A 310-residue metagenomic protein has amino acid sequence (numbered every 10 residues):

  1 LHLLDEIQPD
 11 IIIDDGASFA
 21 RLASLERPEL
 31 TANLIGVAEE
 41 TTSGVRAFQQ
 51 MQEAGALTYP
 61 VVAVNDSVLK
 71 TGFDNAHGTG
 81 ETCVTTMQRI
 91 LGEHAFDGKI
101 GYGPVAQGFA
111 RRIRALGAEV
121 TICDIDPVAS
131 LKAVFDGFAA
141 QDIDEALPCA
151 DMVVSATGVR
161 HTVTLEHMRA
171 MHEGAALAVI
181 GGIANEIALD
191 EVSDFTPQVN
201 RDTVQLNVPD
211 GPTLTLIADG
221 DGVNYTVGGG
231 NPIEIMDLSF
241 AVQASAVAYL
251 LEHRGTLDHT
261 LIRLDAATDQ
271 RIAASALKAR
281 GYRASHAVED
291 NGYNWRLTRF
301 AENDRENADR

Functional and structural regions predicted by a protein language model:
L1-F96: Glycine/serine-rich phosphate-binding loop and adjoining beta1-alpha1 elements at the start of nucleotide-handling
L4-E6, A146-A150, M168-H172: A short, aliphatic-rich alpha-helical micro-motif
I11-G16, R27-S43, V159, M168-V208 (+1 more regions): ADP-ribose/adenylate-binding Rossmann-like module
Y59-H94, L189-G292: Adenosine-phosphate binding glycine-rich loop
V62-V64, R114-D136: NAD(P)-binding Rossmann-fold cofactor-contacting core
V84-M87, L91-R114, T121: Glycine-rich adenosine-cofactor-binding loop
F135-A150: Short acidic low-complexity segments
